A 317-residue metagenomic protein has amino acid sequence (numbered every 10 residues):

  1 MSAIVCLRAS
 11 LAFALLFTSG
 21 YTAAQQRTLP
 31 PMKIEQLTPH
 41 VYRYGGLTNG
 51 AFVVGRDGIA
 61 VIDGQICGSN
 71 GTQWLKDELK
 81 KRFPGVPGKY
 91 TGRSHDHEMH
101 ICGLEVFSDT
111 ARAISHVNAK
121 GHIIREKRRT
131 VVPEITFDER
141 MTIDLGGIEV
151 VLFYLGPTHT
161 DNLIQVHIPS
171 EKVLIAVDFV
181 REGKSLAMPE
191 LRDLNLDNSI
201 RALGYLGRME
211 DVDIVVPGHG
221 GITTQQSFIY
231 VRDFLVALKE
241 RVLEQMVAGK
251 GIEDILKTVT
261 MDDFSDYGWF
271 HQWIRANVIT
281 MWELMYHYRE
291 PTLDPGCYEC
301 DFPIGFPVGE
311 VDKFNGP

Functional and structural regions predicted by a protein language model:
R8-S19: Bacterial N-terminal signal peptides
T22-Q26: Boundary at the C-terminal end of the N-terminal hydrophobic targeting segment
K33-D77, Q165-V177: Conserved beta-strand hairpin/beta-sheet module of binuclear metal-dependent hydrolase folds, prominently
Q36, N118-N162, P169-S170, I200-L203 (+1 more regions): Metallo-beta-lactamase
H40, V53, D63, L79 (+9 more regions): Divalent metal-coordination and catalytic microenvironments
I59-A60, I66-C67, E149, L155-T158 (+1 more regions): Metallo-beta-lactamase
D77-D144: Active-site HxH/HxHxD metal-binding segment of metal-dependent hydrolases
I252-P317: C-terminal regulatory/interaction regions
